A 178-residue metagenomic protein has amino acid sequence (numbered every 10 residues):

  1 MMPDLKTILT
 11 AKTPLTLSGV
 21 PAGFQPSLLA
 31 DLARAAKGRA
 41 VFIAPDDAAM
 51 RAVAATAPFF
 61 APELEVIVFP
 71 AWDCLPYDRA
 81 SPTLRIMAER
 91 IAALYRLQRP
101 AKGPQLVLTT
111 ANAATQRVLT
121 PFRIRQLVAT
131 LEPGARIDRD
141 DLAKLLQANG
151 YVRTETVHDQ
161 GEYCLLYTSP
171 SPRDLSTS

Functional and structural regions predicted by a protein language model:
M1-S169: ASCE RecA-like P-loop NTPase motor cores that couple ATP hydrolysis to mechanical translocation on nucleic acids
P170-S178: Single conserved hydrophobic/aromatic residue that forms the stacking wall/gate of nucleotide- or nucleobase-binding
